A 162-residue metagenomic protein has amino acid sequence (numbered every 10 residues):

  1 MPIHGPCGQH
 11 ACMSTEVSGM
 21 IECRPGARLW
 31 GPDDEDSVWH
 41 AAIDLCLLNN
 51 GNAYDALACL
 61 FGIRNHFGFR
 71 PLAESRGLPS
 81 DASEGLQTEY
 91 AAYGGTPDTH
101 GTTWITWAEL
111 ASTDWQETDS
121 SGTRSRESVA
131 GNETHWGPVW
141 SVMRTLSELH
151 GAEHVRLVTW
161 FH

Functional and structural regions predicted by a protein language model:
P2-G151, W160-H162: Acidic (Asp/Glu-rich) sequence patches and key acidic residues that form negatively charged surfaces used
V155-L157: Conserved GNAT acetyl-CoA-binding A-motif
